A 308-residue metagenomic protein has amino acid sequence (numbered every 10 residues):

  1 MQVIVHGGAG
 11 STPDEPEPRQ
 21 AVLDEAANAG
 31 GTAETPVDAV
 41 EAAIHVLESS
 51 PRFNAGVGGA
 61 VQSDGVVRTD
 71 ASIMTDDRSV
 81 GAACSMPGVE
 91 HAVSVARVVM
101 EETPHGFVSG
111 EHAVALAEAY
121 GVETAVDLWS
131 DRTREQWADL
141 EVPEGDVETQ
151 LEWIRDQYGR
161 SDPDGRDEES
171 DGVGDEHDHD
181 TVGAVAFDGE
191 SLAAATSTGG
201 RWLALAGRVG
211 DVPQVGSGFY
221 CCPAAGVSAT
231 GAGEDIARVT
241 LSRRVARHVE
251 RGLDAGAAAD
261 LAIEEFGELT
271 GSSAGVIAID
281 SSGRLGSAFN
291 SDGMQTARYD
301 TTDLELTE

Functional and structural regions predicted by a protein language model:
M1-S197, W202-E308: Alpha/propeptide regions of enzymes that mature by internal proteolysis
